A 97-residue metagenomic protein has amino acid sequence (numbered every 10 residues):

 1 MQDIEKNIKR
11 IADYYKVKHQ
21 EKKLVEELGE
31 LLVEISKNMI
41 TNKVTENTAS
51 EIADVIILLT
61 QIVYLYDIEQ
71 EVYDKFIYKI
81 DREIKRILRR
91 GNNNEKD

Functional and structural regions predicted by a protein language model:
M1-D97: Flexible "arm" and connector segments at domain edges
